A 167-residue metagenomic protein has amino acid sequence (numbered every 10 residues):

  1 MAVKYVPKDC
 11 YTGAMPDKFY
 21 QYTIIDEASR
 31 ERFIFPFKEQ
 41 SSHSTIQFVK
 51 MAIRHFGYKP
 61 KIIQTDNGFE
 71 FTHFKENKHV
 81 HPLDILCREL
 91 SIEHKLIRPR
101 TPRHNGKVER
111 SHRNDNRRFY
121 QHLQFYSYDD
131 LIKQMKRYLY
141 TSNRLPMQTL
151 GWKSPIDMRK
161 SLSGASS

Functional and structural regions predicted by a protein language model:
M1-I25, E31, Q47: Mobile-element integrase/transposase regions, centering on the N-terminal DNA-binding/Zn-coordinating module
A2, I24, R30, V49 (+8 more regions): Mobile genetic element proteins and their domesticated derivatives, centered on retroelements and DNA transposons
C10, I34-F35, F71-F74: A generic structural signal for short coil/turn motifs at secondary-structure boundaries
D17-K18, I34-Y58, I62: Active-site beta-loop-alpha junctions of metal-dependent nucleic acid enzymes, especially the RNase H-like/DDE
R30-F35, K95-I97, Q121: Short small-residue beta-strand/loop micro-motif enriched in glycine and branched aliphatics
Q40, Y58-K75, R98-R100, W152-P155: Acidic/histidine-rich, metal-coordinating catalytic segments
N67, N77, H81-C87, I92-R117 (+2 more regions): RNase H-like two-metal-ion nuclease catalytic core shared by retroviral integrases and related mobile-element nucleases
L90-I92, N114-S167: C-terminal domain-tail junction helix/linker
